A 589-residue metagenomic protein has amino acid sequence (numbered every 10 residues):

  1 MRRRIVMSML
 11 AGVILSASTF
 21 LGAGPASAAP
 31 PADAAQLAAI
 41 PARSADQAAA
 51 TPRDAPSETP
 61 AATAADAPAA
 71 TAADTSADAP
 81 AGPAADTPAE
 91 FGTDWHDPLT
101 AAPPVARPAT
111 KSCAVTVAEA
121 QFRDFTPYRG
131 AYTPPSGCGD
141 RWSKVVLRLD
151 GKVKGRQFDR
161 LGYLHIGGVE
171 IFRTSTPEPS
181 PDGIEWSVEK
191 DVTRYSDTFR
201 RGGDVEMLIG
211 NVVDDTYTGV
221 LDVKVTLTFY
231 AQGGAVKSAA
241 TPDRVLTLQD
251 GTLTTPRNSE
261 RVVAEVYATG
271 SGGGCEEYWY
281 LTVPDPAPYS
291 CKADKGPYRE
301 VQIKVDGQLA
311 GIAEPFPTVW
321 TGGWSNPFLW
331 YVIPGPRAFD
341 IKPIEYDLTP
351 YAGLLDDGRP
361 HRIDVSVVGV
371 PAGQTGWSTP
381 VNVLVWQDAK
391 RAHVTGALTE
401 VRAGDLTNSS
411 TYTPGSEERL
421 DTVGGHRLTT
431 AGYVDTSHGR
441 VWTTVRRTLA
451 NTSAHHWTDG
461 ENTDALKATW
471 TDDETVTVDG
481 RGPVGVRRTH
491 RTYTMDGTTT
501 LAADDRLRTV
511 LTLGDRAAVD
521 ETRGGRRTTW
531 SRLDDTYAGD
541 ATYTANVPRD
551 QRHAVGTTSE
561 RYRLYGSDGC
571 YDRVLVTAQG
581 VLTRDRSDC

Functional and structural regions predicted by a protein language model:
M1-A29: Secretory targeting and sorting signals
R3-R4, G24-D46, R53, P80-C589: Extracellular/secretory-pathway and virion-surface proteins
